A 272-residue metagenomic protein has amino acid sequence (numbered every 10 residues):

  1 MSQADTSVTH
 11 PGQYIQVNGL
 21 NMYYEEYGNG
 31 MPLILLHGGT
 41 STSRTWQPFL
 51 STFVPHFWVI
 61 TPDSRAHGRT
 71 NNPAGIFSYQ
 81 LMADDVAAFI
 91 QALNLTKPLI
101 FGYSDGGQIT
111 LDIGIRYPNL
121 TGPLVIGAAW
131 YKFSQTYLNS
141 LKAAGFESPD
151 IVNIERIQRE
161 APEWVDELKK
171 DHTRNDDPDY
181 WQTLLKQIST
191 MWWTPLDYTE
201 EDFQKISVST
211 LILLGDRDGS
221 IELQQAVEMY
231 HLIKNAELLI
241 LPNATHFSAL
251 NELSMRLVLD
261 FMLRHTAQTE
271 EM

Functional and structural regions predicted by a protein language model:
L20-R69: Conserved HGGG/HGGXW glycine-rich cap/lid loop of the alpha/beta-hydrolase fold
S51, T61-F101: Active-site loop/oxyanion-hole signature of alpha/beta-hydrolase fold enzymes
Q108-R116, G122-A161: Flexible "cap/lid" loop of the alpha/beta hydrolase fold
K186-D202: Active-site nucleophile elbow and catalytic-triad environment of alpha/beta-hydrolase enzymes
I206, I212-L214: Short beta-strand/loop motif that positions the catalytic acidic residue of the alpha/beta-hydrolase fold
V208, E222-H231: Short alpha-helix in the alpha/beta-hydrolase fold that links the catalytic acid
R217-I221, F247: Acidic catalytic loop of the alpha/beta-hydrolase fold
A236-M272: Catalytic active-site module of serine/aspartate enzymes centered on a nucleophile-bearing elbow/loop
